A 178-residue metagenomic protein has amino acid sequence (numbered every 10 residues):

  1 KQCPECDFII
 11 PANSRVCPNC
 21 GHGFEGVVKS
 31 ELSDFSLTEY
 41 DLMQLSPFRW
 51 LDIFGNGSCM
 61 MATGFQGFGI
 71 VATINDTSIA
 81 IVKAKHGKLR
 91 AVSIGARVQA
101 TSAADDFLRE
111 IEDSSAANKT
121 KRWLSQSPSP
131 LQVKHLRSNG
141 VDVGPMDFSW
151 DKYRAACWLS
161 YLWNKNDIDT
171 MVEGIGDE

Functional and structural regions predicted by a protein language model:
K1-E178: Non-catalytic terminal extensions of ATP-dependent helicases
